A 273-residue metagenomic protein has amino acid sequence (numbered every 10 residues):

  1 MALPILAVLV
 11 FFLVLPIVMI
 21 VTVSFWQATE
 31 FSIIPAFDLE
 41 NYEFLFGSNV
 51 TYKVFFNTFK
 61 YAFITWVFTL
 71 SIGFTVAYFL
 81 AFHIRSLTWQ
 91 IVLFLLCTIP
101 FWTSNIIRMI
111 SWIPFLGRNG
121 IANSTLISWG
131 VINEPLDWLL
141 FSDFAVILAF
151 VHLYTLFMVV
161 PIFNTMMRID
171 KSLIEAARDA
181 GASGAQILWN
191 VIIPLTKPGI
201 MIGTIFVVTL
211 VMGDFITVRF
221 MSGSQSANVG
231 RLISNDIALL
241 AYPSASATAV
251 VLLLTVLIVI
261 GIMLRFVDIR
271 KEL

Functional and structural regions predicted by a protein language model:
M1-M19, V92-C97: N-terminal signal-anchor/first transmembrane alpha helix
A7, F11-V14, H152, M158-K171 (+2 more regions): Transmembrane alpha-helices
L13-N49, F115, N119-G120, R219-S224 (+1 more regions): Short membrane-interfacial helix/loop motifs at transmembrane-helix boundaries
P16, I20, I107, P114 (+2 more regions): Non-cytoplasmic
L39, M109-V151, A185, M221-Q225: Membrane-interfacial helix termini and adjacent extracytoplasmic/periplasmic loops of multi-pass transporters
Y42-V50, V211, F215-I262, K271: Interhelical loop and adjacent transmembrane-helix boundary motif in polytopic membrane transport permeases
N49-F82: Transmembrane alpha-helix signature in integral membrane proteins
L80, F163-R178, S246-L273: C-terminal transmembrane helix and the adjacent membrane-cytosol boundary/short C-terminal tail of inner/organellar
